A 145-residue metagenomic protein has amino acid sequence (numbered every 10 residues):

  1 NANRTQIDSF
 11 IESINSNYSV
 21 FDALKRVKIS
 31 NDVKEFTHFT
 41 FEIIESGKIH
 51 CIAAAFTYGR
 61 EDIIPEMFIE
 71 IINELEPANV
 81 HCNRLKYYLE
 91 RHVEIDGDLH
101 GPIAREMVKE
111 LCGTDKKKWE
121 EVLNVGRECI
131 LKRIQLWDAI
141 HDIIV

Functional and structural regions predicted by a protein language model:
N1-V145: Non-heme di-metal
